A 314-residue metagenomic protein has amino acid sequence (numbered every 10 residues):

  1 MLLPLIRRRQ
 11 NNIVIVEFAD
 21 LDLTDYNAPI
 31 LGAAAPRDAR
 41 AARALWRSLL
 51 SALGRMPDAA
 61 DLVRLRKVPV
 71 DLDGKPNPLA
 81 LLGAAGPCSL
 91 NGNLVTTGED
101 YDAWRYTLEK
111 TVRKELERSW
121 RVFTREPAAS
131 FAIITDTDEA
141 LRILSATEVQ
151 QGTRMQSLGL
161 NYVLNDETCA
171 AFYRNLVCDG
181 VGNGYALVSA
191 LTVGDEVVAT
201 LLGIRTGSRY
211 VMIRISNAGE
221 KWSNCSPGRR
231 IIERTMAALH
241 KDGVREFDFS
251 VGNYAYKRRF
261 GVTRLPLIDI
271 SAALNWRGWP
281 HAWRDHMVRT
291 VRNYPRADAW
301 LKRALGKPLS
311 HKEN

Functional and structural regions predicted by a protein language model:
M1-F18, R66-N91, V95-N224, H311-N314: A conserved beta-strand-loop-helix scaffold within acyl/acetyltransferase catalytic domains
R8-C88, R205-L265: Acyl-donor binding region in acyl/amide transferases
L23-D25, L50-P57, L90-V95, E148-G152 (+3 more regions): A broad, low-specificity signal for short, low-complexity segments enriched in glycine/proline and polar/charged
L31, I133, R214, D269-A272: Structural signal for conserved beta-strand scaffold positions within catalytic alpha/beta enzyme cores
R37, T137-L141, R277-G278: A short acidic, often aromatic-flanked loop/helix-cap motif at beta-alpha or helix-coil junctions that lines enzyme
P69-T107, V193, R209, K241-N314: Active-site/acyl-donor-binding loops of N-acyltransferases
